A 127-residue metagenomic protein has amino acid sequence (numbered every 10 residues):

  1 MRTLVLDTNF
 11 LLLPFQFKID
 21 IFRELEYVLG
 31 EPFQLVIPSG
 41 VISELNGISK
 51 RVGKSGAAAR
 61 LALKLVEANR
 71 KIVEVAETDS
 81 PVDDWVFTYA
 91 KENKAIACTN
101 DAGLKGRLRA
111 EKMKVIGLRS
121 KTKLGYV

Functional and structural regions predicted by a protein language model:
M1-F17: Metal-dependent nucleic-acid phosphoesterase active-site entry motif
M1-T3, P38, E77: Generic secretory/membrane-interface signal
T3, Q34, I96-A97: A residue-level structural signature of the nucleotidyltransferase/glycosyltransferase Rossmann-like core
L6-D7, I37-P38, N100: A secondary-structure boundary/capping signal
F10-F15, E31, L35, R51-S55: Short, surface-exposed loop/turn motifs that are enriched in glycine and acidic residues and include a nearby proline
F17-L25: Short acidic/Ser/Thr-enriched loop-to-helix initiation segments
E24-K50: PIN/NYN-family metal-dependent endoribonuclease catalytic core
G40-V127: Nuclease catalytic cores that cleave nucleic-acid phosphodiester bonds, predominantly acidic two-metal-ion
